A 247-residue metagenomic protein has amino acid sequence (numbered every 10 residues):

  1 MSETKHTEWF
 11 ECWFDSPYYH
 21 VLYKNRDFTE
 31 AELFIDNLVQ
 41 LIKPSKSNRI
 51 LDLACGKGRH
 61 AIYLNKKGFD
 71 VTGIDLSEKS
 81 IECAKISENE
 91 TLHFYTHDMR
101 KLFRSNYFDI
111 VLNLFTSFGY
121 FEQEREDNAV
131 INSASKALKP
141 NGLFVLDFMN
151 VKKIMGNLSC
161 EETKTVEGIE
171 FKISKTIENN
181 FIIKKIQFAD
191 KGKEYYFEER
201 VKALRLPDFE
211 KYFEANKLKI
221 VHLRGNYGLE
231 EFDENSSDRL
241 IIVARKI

Functional and structural regions predicted by a protein language model:
M1-S45: Conserved class I S-adenosyl-L-methionine
S47-A54: Conserved class I S-adenosyl-L-methionine
C55-K101: Class I SAM-dependent methyltransferase SAM/SAH-binding core
R100-V111: A short acidic, Gly/Pro-enriched loop at the edge of an enzyme's catalytic core that lines a small-molecule cofactor
D109-R125: A short SAM/SAH-binding and catalytic strip from SAM-dependent methyltransferases
N128-P140: A short glycine-rich, Lys/Arg-flanked "PGG" loop and its adjoining helix->strand segment in the class I
V145-Y212: SAM-dependent methyltransferase
D208-I247: C-terminal lobe and adjacent flexible extensions of AdoMet/dcAdoMet transferase-like proteins
